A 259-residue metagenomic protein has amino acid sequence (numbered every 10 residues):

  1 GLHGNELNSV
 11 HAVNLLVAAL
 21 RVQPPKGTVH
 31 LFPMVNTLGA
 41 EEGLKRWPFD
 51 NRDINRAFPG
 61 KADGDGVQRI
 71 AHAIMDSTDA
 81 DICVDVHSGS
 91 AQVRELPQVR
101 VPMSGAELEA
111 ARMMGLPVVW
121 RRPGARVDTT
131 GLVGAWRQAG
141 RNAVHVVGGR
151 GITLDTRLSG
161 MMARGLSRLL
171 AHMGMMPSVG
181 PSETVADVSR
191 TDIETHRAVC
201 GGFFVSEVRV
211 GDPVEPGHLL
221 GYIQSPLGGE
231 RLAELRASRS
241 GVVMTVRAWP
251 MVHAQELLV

Functional and structural regions predicted by a protein language model:
L2-V259: Structured catalytic-domain cores with a bias toward divalent-metal coordination
